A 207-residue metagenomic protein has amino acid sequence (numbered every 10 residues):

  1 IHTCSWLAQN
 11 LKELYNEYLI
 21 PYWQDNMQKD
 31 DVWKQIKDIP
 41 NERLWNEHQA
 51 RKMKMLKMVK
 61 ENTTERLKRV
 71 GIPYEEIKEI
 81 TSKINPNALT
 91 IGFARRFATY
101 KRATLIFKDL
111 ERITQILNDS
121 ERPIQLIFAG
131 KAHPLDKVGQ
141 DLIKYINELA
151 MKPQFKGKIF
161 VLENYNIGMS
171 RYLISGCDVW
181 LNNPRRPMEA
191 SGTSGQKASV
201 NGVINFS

Functional and structural regions predicted by a protein language model:
I1-S207: Catalytic cores of carbohydrate-active enzymes across secretory and cytosolic contexts
